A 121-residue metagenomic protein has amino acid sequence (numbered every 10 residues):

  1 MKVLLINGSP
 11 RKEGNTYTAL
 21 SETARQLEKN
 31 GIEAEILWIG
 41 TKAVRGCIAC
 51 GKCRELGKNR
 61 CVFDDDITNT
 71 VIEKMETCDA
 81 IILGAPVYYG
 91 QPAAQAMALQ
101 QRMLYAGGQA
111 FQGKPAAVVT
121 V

Functional and structural regions predicted by a protein language model:
K2-I32: N-terminal beta1-alpha1 ligand-phosphate binding loop
E13-T16, G57, Q91-P92: Glycine/Thr-rich phosphate-binding loops of Rossmann-like dinucleotide-binding domains
T18-S21, C50-K52, Q95-L99: Short, glycine/charged-enriched secondary-structure capping and boundary segments
R25, E35, T70-E73: Short amphipathic alpha-helices and their capping/turn segments at secondary-structure boundaries
I32-K42: A short beta-strand-loop structural module common to alpha/beta enzyme folds
K42-M75: Cysteine-cluster motifs in flexible loop/terminal segments that predominantly coordinate metals
V62-V121: Helix-loop-strand module that forms the ligand-binding subsite of alpha/beta enzymes
